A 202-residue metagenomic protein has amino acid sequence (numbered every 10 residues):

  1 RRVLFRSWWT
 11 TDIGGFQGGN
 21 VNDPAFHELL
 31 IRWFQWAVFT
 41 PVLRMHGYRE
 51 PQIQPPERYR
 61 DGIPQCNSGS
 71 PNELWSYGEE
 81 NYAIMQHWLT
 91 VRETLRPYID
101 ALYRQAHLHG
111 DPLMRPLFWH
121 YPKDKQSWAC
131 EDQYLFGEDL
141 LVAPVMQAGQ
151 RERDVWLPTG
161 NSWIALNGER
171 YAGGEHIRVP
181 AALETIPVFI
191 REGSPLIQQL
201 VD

Functional and structural regions predicted by a protein language model:
R1-D202: Catalytic-domain carbohydrate-binding cleft regions of carbohydrate-active enzymes
